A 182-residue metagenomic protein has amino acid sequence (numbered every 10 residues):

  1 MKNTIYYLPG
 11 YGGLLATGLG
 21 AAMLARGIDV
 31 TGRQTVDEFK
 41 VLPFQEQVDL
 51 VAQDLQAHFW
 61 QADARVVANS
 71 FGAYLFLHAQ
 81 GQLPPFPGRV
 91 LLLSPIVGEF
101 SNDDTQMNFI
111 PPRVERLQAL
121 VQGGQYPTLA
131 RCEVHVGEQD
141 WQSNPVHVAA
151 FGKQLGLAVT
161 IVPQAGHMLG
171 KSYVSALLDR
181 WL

Functional and structural regions predicted by a protein language model:
K2-Q61: Active-site catalytic motif of lipid deacylating hydrolases and related acyltransferases
L15-T17, W141-H147, G170: Conserved alpha/beta-hydrolase "acid-adjacent" motif
L24, E138-T160: Conserved loop-alpha-helix segment in the C-terminal half of the alpha/beta-hydrolase fold that carries the catalytic
T35-E38, L91-F100: Active-site nucleophile loop of the alpha/beta-hydrolase fold
V41-P43, A165-A176: Catalytic histidine-centered segment of alpha/beta-hydrolase-like enzymes
F44-V48, P95-Q122, Y173-V174: Flexible "cap/lid" loop of the alpha/beta hydrolase fold
V67-L77: Gly/Ala-rich beta-loop-alpha elbow adjacent to hydrolase catalytic centers
P127-L129, E133-V136, D140: Short beta-strand/loop motif that positions the catalytic acidic residue of the alpha/beta-hydrolase fold
